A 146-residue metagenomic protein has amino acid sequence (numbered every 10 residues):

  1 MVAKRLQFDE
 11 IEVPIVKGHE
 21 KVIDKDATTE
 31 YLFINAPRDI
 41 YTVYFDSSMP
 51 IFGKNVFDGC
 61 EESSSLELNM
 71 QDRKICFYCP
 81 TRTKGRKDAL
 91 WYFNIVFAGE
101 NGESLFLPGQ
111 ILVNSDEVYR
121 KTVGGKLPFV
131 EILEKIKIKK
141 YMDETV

Functional and structural regions predicted by a protein language model:
V2-E61, T83-A89: Secretory pathway targeting signatures of secreted, lumenal, and periplasmic proteins
F8, V16, M70-D72, L133: Hydrophobic residues on conserved beta-strands that form the core of alpha/beta folds
I11, P50-I51, L66-L68, I132: Intrinsically disordered, low-complexity serine/threonine-rich segments
G18, I34-P37, D46, K54 (+6 more regions): Compositionally biased, intrinsically disordered low-complexity segments
H19, L107-V146: Surface-exposed amphipathic alpha-helical segments
N55-P108, Y141-T145: Signature of long, low-cysteine stretches enriched in small and polar/charged residues
